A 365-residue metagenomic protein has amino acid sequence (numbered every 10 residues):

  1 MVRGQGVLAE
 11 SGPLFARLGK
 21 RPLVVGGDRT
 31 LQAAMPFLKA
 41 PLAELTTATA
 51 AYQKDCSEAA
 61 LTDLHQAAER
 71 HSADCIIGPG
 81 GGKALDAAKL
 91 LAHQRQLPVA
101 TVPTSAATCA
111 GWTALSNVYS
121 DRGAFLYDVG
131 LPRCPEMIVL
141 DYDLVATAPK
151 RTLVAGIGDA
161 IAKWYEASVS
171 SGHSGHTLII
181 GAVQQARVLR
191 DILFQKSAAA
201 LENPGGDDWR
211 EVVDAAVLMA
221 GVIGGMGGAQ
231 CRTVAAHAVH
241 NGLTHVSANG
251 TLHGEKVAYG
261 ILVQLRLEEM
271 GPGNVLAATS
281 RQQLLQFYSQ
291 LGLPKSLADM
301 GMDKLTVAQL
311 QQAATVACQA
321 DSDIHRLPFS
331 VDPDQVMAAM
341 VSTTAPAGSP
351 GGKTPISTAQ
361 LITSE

Functional and structural regions predicted by a protein language model:
M1-D74, L297: ATP/NTP phosphate-donor binding region
L8, L31-M35, K83-K89, T108-W112 (+1 more regions): Short glycine/serine/threonine-rich phosphate/pyrophosphate-binding segments that cradle anionic phosphate groups
A68-L91, R95-A106: A short, small-residue-rich loop immediately preceding and capping a beta-strand
H93-Q185: A glycine/threonine-rich phosphate-anchoring loop and its flanking beta-alpha core in nucleotide/phosphate-binding
I161-Y165, W209-I223, I261, Y288 (+2 more regions): Short alpha-helical scaffolding segments that buttress acidic/His motifs in well-ordered protein cores
G175-Q290: Active-site segments that bind and position negatively charged phosphate/pyrophosphate groups
V275-E365: C-terminal charged capping/lid subdomain of soluble metabolic enzymes
